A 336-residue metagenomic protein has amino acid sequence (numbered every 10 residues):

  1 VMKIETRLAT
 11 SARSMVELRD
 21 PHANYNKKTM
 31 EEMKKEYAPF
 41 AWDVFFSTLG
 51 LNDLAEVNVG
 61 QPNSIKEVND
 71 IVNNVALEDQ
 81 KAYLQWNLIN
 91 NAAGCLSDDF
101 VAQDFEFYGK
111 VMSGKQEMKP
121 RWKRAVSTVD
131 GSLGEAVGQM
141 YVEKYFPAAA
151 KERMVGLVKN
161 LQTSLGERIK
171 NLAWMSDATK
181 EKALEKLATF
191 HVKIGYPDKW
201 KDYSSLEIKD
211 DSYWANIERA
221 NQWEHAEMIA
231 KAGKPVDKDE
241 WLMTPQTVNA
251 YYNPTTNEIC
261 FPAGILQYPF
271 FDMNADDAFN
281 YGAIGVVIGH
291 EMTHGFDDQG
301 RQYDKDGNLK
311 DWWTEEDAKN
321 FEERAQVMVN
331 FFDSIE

Functional and structural regions predicted by a protein language model:
V1-G156, N160: Noncatalytic, helix-rich "gating/capping" subdomain that lines the substrate-entry/channel surface of large enzyme
R7-L8, E17-W42, V155-G285, H294-E336: Zinc-dependent metallohydrolase catalytic domains
